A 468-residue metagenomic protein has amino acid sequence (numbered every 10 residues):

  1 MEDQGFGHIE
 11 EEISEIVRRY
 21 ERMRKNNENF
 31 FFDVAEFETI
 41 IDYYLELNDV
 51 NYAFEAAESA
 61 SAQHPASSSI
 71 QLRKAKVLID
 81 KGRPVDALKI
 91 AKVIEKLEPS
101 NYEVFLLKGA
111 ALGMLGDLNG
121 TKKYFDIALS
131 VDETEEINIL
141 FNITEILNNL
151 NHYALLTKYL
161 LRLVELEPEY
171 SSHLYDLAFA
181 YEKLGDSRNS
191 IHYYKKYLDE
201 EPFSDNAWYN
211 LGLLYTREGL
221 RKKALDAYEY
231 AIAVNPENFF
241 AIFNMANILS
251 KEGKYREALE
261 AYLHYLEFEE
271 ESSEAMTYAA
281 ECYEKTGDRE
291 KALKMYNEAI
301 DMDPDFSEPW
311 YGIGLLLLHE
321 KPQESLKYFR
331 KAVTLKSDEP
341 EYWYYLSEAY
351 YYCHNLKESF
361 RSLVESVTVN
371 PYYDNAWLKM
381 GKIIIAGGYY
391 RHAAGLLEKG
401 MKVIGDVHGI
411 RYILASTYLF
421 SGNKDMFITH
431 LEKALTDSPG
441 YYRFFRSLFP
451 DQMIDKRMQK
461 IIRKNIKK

Functional and structural regions predicted by a protein language model:
L45, I79, G113, N148 (+13 more regions): Position-specific recognition of the canonical hydrophobic site in helix A of tetratricopeptide repeat
N48-F54, K81-I90, G116-Y124, L150-Y159 (+8 more regions): Structural signature of tandem alpha-helical TPR/SEL1-like repeats, specifically the intra-repeat loop/turn
Q63, K96-E98, V131-D132, L166 (+8 more regions): Structural marker of alpha-solenoid helical repeat scaffolds
S67, N101, E135-E136, Y170 (+8 more regions): Residue-level recognition of tetratricopeptide repeat
I70, V104, N138-I139, H173 (+8 more regions): TPR alpha-solenoid repeat register
S130, K402, S416-R443, I466: TPR/TPR-like (Sel1-like) alpha-helical repeat modules
T436-K468: Terminal, low-structured helical/coil segments at or just beyond the last alpha-helical repeat
